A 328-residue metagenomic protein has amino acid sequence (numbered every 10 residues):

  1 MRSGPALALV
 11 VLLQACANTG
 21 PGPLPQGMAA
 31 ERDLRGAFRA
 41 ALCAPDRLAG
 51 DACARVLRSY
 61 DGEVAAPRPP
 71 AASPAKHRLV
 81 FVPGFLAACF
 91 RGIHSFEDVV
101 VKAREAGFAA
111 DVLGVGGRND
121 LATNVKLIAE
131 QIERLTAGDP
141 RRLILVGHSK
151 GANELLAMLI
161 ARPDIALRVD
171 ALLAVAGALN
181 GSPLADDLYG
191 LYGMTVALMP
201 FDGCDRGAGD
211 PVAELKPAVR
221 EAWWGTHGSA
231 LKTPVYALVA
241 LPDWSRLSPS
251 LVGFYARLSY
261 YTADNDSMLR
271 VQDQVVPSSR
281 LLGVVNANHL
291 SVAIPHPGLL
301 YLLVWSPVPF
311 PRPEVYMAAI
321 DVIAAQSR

Functional and structural regions predicted by a protein language model:
M1-P5: Bacterial N-terminal signal peptides that target proteins for export
A6-Q14: Bacterial N-terminal signal peptides
C16-R91, E97, V101, E105-A106 (+1 more regions): Flexible, membrane-associating and regulatory peripheral segments of lipid-active enzymes
P70-L143, A197: Active-site catalytic motif of lipid deacylating hydrolases and related acyltransferases
V82-F85, S149, G177, A240: Glycine-rich His-Gly loop
I93, P183-L188, R246-L251: Short aromatic-enriched loop/helix-cap "lid" or pocket-rim segments at secondary-structure transitions that line
K126-G225: Serine-dependent carboxylesterase/thioesterase catalytic core of lipase-like alpha/beta-hydrolase/SGNH enzymes
A230-R328: C-terminal catalytic-base region of ester-bond hydrolases, centering on the histidine of the charge-relay
